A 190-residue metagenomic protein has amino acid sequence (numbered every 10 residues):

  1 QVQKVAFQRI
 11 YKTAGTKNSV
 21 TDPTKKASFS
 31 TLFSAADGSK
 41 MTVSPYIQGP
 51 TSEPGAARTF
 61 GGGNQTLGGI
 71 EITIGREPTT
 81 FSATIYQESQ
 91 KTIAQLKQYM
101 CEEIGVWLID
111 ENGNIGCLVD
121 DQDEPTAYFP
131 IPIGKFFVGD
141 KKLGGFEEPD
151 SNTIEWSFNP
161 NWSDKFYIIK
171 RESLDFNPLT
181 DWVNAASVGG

Functional and structural regions predicted by a protein language model:
Q1-T80, P130-E148: Solvent-exposed edge beta-strands and adjacent loop segments that serve as assembly or binding interfaces
V5-Y11, T80-Q87, E102-N112: Short, hydrophobic/proline-enriched secondary-structure or compact coil segments at domain edges
P54-R58, P78, T92-L96, I115-V119 (+1 more regions): Generic local-structure boundary detector
L67-T92, E147-D164: Oligomerization/assembly interface segments of phage tail-like spikes and tubes
K91-A127: Short, acidic/charged, Gly/Pro-enriched secondary-structure junctions
Y128-G189: Mixed-charge, glycine-accented linear interaction segment located at domain edges/termini
